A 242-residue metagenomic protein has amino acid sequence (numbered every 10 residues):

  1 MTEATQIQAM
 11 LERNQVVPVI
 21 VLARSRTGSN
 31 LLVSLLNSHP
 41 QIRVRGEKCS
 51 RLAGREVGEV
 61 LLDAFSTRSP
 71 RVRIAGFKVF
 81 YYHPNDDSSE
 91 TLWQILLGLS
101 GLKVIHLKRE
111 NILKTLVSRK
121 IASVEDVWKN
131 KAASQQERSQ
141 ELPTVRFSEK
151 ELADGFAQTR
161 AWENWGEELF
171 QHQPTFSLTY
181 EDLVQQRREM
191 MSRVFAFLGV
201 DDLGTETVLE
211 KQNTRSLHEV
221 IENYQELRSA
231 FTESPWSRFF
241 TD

Functional and structural regions predicted by a protein language model:
M1-R73, V79, G204, N213-V220 (+1 more regions): PAPS-dependent sulfotransferase catalytic core
N14, V21-S25, G155, T159 (+2 more regions): Aromatic-acidic/polar surface patches that form glycan- and anion
R24, V79, R109, T179-D182: Short, well-ordered beta-to-alpha junction loops that form the rim of enzyme active sites and present histidine/acidic
I42, G101, W236-F240: Short glycine-aromatic motifs
E47, E163, E181: Acidic-residue sensor for enzyme active/binding pockets
L52-R55, E151, E167-R238: The conserved 3'-phosphoadenosine-5'-phosphosulfate
R73-I74, L102: Conserved acidic residues
Y81-S177, R188-L203: PAPS-dependent sulfotransferase catalytic domain
